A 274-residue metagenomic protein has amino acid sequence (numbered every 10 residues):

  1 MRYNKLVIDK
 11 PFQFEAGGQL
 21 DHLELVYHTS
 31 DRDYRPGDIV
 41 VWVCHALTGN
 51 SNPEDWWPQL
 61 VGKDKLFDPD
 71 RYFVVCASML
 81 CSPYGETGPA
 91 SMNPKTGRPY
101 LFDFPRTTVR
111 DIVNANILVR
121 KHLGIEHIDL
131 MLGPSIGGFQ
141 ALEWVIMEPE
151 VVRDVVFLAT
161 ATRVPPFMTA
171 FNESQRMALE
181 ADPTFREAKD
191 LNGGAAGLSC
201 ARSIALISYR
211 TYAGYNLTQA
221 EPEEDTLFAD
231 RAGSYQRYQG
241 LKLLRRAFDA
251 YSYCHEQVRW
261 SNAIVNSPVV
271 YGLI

Functional and structural regions predicted by a protein language model:
M1-V40: Catalytic-loop region of hydrolases
Q13, D38, C44, G49-E54 (+7 more regions): N-terminal cap/leader regions of alpha/beta-hydrolase-fold enzymes, predominantly small-molecule hydrolases
H28-P94: N-terminal cap/lid subdomain of alpha/beta-hydrolase-fold enzymes
R35, L123-E126: Glycine-rich phosphate-binding loop signature in dinucleotide/nucleotide-binding domains
D68-R120, T169, E173-E180, T184: Cap/lid segment of the alpha/beta-hydrolase catalytic domain
H127-T169: Conserved hydrolase catalytic core segment
V151, F157-L243: Alpha/beta-hydrolase-fold enzymes
E224-I274: Alpha/beta-hydrolase fold catalytic core
